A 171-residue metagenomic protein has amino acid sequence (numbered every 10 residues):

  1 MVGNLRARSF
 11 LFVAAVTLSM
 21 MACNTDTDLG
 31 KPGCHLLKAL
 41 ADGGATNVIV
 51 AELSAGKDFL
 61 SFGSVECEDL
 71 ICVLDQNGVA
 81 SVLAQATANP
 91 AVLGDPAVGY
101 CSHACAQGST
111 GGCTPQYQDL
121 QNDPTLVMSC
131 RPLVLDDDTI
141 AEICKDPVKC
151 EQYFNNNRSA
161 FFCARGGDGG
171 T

Functional and structural regions predicted by a protein language model:
M1-F12: Bacterial N-terminal signal peptides that target proteins for export
S19-A22: C-terminal motif of bacterial Sec signal peptides marking the signal peptidase cleavage site
N24-T171: Secreted, cysteine-rich disulfide-bonded mini-domains of extracellular proteins
